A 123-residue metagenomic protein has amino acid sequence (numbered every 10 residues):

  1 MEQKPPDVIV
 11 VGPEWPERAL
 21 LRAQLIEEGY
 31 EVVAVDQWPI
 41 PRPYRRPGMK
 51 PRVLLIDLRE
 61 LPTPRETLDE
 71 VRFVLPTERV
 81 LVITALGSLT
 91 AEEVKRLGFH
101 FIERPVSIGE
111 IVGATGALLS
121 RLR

Functional and structural regions predicted by a protein language model:
M1-E28, R42-R52, D69-F73, S107-R123: Non-catalytic signal-transmission and effector/linker regions of two-component phosphorelay proteins
D7, R79-V80: Short active-site oxyanion
V11-E14, D36-W38, I56-L61, I83-L86 (+1 more regions): Structural motif
P16, L20, E66, L89 (+1 more regions): Short Gly/charged-rich anion-binding patches and loops
E28, P76, K95-G98: Short, structured coil segments at secondary-structure junctions
V32: Short beta-strand element of Class I
P39-R42, K50-T77, G87-T90: Conserved phosphotransfer microenvironments
L81-S88, K95-L119: Output/docking surface of receiver
